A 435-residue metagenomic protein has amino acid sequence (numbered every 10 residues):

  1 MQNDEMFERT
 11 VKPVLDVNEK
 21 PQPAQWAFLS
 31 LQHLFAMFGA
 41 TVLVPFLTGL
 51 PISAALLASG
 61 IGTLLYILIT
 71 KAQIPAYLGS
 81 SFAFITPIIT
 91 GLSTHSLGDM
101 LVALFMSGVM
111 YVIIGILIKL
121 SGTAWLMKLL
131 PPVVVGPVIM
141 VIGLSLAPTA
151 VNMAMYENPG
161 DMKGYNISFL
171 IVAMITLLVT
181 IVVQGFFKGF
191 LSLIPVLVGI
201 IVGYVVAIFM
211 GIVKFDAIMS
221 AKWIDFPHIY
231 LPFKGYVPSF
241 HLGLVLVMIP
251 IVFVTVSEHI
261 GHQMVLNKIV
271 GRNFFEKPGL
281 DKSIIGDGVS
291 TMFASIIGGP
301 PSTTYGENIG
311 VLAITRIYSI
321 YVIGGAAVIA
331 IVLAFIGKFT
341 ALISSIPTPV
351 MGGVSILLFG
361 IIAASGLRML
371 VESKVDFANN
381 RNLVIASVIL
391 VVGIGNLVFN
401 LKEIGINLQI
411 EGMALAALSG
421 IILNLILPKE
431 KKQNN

Functional and structural regions predicted by a protein language model:
M1-A76, A83-H95: N-terminal signal-anchor module of multipass membrane proteins
M1-F28, F215-L231, K268-F275, K282-S283 (+1 more regions): Intrinsically disordered, low-complexity non-transmembrane regions of multi-pass membrane transporters
E5, T10, F38-T41, T176-F186 (+5 more regions): Juxtamembrane interface elements at the cytosolic ends of transmembrane helices in multi-pass membrane proteins
R9-A24, F46-I67, V247-I320: Membrane-embedded helical hairpins/re-entrant loop segments and their flanking transmembrane helices within multi-pass
A24-A40, Y165-L177, I194-P195, M210 (+2 more regions): Hydrophobic, membrane-embedded alpha-helices of multi-pass small-molecule transporters
L50-L56, A72-F84, L126-V135, L191-L197 (+4 more regions): Short, non-helical or kinked segments that cap or interrupt transmembrane helices
P87-H95, Q184, N308-I323, I329-A334: Interfacial segments of multi-pass membrane proteins
S93-D216, A327-N435: Membrane-embedded alpha-helical modules
